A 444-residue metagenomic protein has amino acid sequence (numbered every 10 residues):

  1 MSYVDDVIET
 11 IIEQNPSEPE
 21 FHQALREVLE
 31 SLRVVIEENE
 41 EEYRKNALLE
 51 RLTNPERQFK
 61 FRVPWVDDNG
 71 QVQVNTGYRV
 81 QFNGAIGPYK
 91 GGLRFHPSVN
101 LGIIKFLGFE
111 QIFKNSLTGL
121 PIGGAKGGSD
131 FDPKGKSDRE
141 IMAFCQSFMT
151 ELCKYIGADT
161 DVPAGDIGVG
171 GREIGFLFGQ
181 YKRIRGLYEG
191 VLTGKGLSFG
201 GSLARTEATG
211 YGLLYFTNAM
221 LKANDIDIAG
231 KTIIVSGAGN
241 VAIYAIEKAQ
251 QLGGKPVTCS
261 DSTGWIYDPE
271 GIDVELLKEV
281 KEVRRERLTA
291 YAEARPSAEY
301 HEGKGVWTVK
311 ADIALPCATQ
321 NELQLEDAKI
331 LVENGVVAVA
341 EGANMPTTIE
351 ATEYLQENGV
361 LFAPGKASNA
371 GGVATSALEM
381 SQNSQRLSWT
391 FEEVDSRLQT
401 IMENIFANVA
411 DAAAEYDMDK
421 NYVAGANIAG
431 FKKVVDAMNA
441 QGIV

Functional and structural regions predicted by a protein language model:
S2, P16-Q23, E27, Y43 (+23 more regions): Conserved active-site and cofactor/substrate-binding residues in soluble primary-metabolism enzymes
S2-A24, M220, V332-V444: Adenosine-phosphate binding glycine-rich loop
P19-H22, E38-K45, G119, I156-G165 (+4 more regions): Flexible, glycine/charged-enriched surface loops at secondary-structure junctions
E41-Q71: Structured beta-strand/loop patches that form or line metal/cofactor-binding pockets in enzymes
H96, N115-A229: Glycine/serine-rich phosphate-binding loop and adjoining beta1-alpha1 elements at the start of nucleotide-handling
T193-G196, G201-K310: Glycine-rich phosphate/diphosphate-binding loop of Rossmann-like nucleotide-binding domains
G264-F362, A367: Rossmann-like adenosine-cofactor binding region
